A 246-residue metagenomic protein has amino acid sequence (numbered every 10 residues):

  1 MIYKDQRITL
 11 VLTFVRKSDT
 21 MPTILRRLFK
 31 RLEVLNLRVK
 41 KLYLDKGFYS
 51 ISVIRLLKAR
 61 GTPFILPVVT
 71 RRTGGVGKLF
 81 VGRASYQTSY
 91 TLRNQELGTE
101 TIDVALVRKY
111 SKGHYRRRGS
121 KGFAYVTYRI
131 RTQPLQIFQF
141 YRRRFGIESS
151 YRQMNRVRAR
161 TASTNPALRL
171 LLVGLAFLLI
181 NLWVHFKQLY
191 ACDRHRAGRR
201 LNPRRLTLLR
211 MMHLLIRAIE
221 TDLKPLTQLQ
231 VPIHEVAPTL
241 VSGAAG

Functional and structural regions predicted by a protein language model:
M1-L37, K121: Electropositive, glycine- and tryptophan-enriched low-complexity nucleic-acid-binding patches
M21, S50-I54: Short, well-ordered alpha-helical microsegments
K30-V34, I54-P63: Short, surface-exposed basic-aromatic patches at helix termini and helix-loop junctions that form
V39-K41: Short active-site oxyanion
Y43-I51, T70-R72: Acidic, metal-coordinating catalytic cores used for nucleic-acid/nucleotide bond scission and strand-transfer chemistry
R60-M154, G246: An anionic, glycine-rich sequence signature occurring as long contiguous blocks
V81-R108, R156, L175, L179-G246: A short, flexible helix-boundary coil/loop motif
I130-Y141, Q153-V173, Y190-A197: Short, solvent-exposed helix-loop connector elements
